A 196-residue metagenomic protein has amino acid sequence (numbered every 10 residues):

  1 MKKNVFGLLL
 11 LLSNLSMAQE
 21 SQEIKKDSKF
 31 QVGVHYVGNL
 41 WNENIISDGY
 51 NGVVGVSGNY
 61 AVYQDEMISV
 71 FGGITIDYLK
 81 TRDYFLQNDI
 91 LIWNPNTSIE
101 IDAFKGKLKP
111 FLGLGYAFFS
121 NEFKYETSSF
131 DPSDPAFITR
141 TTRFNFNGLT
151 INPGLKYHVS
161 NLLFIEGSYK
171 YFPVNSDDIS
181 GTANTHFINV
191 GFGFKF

Functional and structural regions predicted by a protein language model:
M1-K29: Cleavable N-terminal export/targeting peptides
N4, I24-V32, E66-G72, G106-P110 (+3 more regions): Outer-envelope beta-barrel architecture signal
S21-S57: Long, hydrophobic/aromatic N-terminal blocks
K26-F30, D48-V54, Q87-P95, L108 (+2 more regions): Residues that define the transmembrane beta-barrel architecture of outer-membrane proteins
F30-N44, F71-K80, S168-P173: Transmembrane beta-strand segments that form the barrel wall of outer-membrane beta-barrel proteins
G38, V54-P132, Y157, I188-F196: Gram-negative (and chloroplast) outer-membrane scaffold detector with strong preference for beta-barrel transmembrane
W41-I46, T81-L86, P135-T141, V174-S180: Extracellular loop and loop/strand-boundary signature of outer-membrane beta-barrel proteins
D77-L79, T150-F196: Predominantly the C-terminal beta-signal and adjacent terminal strand-loop region of outer-membrane beta-barrel
